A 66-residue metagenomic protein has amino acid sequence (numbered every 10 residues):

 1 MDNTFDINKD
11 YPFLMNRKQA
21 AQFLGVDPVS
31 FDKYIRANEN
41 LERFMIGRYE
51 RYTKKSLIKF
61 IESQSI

Functional and structural regions predicted by a protein language model:
F5-S30: Polyanion-binding surface elements
Q22-R51, S56-Q64: Major-groove DNA-recognition helix of helix-turn-helix-type DNA-binding domains
